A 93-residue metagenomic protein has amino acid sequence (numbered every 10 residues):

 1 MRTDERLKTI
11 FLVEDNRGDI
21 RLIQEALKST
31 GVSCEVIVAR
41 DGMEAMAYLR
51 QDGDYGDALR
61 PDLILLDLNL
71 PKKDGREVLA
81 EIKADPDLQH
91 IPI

Functional and structural regions predicted by a protein language model:
T3-R6, L88: Short, flexible coil/linker segments at domain boundaries that flank nucleotide/cofactor-interacting
L7-G18, I23-L27: Conserved acidic segment of CheY-like receiver
Q24, I37-L63: Acidic, metal-coordinating helix/loop segments flanking the phosphotransfer/catalytic sites of two-component signaling
G31, G53-L59, K83-H90: Conserved phosphotransfer cores of two-component systems
D41-E44, D74-A80: Acidic catalytic/metal-coordinating carboxylates
L63, H90-I93: A short, hydrophobic beta-strand element within the central beta-sheet of small alpha/beta folds
L66-D67: Active-site residues of response regulator receiver
